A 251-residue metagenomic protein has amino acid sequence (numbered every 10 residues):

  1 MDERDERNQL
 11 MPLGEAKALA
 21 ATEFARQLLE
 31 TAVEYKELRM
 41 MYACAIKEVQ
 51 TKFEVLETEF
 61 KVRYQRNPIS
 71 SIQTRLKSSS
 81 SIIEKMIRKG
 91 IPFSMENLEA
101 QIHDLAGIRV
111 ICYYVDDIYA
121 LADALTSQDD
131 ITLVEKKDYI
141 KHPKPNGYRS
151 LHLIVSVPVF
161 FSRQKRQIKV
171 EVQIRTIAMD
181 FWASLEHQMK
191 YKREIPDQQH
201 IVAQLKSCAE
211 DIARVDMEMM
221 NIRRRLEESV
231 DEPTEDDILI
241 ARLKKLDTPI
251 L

Functional and structural regions predicted by a protein language model:
M1-D2, F160: Gly/lys/ser-thr-rich phosphate-binding loops in alpha/beta enzymes that coordinate phosphoanhydride or phosphate groups
D2-I46, F53-E59, E171-L251: An acidic, glycine-/histidine-flanked metal-binding catalytic module
E15, L19, I69-I72, L98-E99 (+1 more regions): Glycine-rich, low-complexity intrinsically disordered segments
K36-I82, I87-N97, D104: Active-site acidic/histidine clusters and adjacent loop/turn architecture that either coordinate catalytic ions
A43-K61, Y139, P143-L151, V157 (+1 more regions): Short, charge-rich amphipathic segments
R75-M86, C112-D117, L151-P158, M220 (+1 more regions): Short, charged low-complexity intrinsically disordered segments located at boundaries of structured domains
E99, C112-N221: Long beta-strand-rich cores associated with HINT superfamily self-processing modules
L105-I111: Terminal, regulation- and interaction-focused segments at domain boundaries
